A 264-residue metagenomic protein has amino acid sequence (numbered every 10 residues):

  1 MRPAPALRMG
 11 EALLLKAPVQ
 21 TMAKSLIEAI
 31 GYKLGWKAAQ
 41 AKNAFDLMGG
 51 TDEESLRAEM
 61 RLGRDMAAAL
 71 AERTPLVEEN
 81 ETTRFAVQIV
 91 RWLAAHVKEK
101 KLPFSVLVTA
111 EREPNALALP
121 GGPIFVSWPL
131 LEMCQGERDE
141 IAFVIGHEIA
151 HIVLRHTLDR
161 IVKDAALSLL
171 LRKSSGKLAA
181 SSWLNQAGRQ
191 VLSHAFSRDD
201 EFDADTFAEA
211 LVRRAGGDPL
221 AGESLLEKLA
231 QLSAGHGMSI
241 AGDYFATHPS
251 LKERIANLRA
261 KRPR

Functional and structural regions predicted by a protein language model:
R2, G10-R264: A Zn2+-metalloprotease active-site environment signal
